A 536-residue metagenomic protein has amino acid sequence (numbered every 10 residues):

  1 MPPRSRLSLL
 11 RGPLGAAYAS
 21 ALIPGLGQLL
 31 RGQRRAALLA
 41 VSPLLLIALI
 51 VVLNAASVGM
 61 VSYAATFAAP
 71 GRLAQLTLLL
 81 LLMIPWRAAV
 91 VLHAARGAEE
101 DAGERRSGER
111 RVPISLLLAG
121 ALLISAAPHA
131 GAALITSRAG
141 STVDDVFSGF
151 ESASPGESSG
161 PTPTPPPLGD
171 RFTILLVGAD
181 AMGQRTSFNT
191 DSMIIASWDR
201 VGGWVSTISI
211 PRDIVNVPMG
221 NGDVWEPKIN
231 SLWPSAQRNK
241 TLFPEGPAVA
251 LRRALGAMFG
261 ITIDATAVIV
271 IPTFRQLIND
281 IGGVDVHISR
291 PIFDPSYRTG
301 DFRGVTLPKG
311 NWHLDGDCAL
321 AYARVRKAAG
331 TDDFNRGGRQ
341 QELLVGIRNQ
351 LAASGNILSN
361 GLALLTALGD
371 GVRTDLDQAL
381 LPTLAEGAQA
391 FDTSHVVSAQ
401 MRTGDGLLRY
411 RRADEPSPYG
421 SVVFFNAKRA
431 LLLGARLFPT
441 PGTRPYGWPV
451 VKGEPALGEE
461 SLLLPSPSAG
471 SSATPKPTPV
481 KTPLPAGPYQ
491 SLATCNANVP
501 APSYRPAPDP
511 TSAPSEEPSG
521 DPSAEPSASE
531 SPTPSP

Functional and structural regions predicted by a protein language model:
M1-L7: Short, Lys/Arg-rich, polar N-terminal cytosolic tail immediately upstream of the first transmembrane signal-anchor
S8-V41, I84: Hydrophobic, aromatic-rich membrane-embedded alpha-helical segments
G27-R35, R87-V112: Cytoplasmic membrane-interface segments at the C-terminal ends of transmembrane helices
R31, R35-L44, G59, V143-D144 (+1 more regions): Membrane-interface alpha-helices
P43-E100: Membrane-embedded alpha-helical segments of integral membrane proteins
L44, A65, A94, V112-P113 (+1 more regions): Extended hydrophobic leader/signal-anchor segments used for secretion and membrane insertion
E104-R138: Internal/C-terminal transmembrane anchor helices
A130-P536: Non-catalytic, solvent-exposed segments at the cell envelope interface
